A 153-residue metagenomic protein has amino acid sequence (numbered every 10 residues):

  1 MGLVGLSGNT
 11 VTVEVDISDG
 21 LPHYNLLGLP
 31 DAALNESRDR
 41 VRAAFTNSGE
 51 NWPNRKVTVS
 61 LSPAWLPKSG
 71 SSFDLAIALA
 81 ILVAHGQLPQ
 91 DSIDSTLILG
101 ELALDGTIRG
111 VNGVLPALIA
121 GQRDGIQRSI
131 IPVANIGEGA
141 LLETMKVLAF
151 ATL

Functional and structural regions predicted by a protein language model:
M1-L153: Peripheral, non-AAA+ core regions of ATP-driven protein-machinery
